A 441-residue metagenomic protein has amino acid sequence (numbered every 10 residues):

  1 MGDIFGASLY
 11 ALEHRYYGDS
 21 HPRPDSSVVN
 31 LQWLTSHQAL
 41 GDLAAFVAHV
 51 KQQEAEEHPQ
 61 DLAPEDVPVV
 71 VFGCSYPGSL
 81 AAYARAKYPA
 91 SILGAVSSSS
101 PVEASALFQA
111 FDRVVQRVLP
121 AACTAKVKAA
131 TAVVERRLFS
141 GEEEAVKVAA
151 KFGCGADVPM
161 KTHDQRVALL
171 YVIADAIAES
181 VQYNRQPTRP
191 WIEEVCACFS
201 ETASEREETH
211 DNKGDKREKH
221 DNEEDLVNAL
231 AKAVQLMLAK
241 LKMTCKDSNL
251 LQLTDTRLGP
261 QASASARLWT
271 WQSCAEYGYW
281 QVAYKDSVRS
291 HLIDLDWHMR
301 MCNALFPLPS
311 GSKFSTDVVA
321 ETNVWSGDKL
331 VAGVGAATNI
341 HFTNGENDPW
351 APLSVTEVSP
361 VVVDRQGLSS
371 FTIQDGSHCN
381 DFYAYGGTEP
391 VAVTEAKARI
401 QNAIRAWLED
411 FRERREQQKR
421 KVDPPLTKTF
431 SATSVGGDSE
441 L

Functional and structural regions predicted by a protein language model:
M1-G41, V363-Y385: Active-site machinery of serine-nucleophile hydrolases
F5-L9, D66-P68, A90-L93, A337-N339 (+1 more regions): Loop/turn elements at helix/coil->beta-strand transitions in domains of secreted/extracellular proteins
S8-L12, V70-F72, G94-S97, E103 (+3 more regions): Structural recognition of the beta-strand scaffold that forms the well-ordered cores of secreted hydrolase catalytic
N30-H58: Alpha/beta-hydrolase active-site loop
H58-C74: Alpha/beta-hydrolase fold nucleophile elbow
Y76-P89, A95, V102: Short glycine-enriched nucleophile-adjacent loop and the immediately C-terminal alpha-helix near the catalytic center
S91-A203: A catalytic-pocket lid/entrance helix-loop region that shapes and gates access to the active site across common
Y171-E440: C-terminal subdomain of alpha/beta-hydrolase-fold enzymes, centered on the catalytic histidine and its supporting
